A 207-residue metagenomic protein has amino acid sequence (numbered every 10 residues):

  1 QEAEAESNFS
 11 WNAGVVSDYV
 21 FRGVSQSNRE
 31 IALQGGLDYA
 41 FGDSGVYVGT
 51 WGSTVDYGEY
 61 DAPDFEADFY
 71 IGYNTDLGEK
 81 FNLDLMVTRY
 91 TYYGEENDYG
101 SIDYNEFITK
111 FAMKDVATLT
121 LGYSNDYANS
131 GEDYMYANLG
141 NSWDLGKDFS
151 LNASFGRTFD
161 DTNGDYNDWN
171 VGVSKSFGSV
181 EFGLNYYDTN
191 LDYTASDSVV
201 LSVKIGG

Functional and structural regions predicted by a protein language model:
Q1-N8: Cleavable N-terminal export/targeting peptides
S7, R29-L33, P63-A67, S101-F107 (+3 more regions): Residues that define the transmembrane beta-barrel architecture of outer-membrane proteins
F9-W11, D43-V48, E79-L85, D115-L121 (+2 more regions): Repeated loop/turn-to-beta-strand initiation elements of outer-membrane beta-barrel proteins
A13-S17, T50-T54, L85-R89, F111 (+3 more regions): Transmembrane beta-barrel strands of outer-membrane/channel proteins
S17, Y39-F41, Y73-T75, F81 (+7 more regions): Residue-level signature of outer-membrane beta-barrel architecture
S25, V46-S101: Surface-exposed loop and membrane-interface regions of Gram-negative outer-membrane beta-barrel proteins
D98-F159, Y186, G206: Detector for outer-membrane/organellar transmembrane beta-barrel domains, recognizing the amphipathic beta-strand
W143, V171-V180, Y186, T194-G207: Outer-membrane beta-barrel "beta-signal"
